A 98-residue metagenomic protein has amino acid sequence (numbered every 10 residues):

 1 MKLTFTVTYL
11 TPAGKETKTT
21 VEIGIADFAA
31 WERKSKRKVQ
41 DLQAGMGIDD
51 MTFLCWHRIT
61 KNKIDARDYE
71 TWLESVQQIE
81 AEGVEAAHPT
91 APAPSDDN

Functional and structural regions predicted by a protein language model:
M1-K18, A29-I48, F53-W56, T60-N98: Charged interaction scaffolds used for protein-protein
E22-I25: Flexible glycine-rich active-site/ligand-binding loops centered on an Asp-His dyad
